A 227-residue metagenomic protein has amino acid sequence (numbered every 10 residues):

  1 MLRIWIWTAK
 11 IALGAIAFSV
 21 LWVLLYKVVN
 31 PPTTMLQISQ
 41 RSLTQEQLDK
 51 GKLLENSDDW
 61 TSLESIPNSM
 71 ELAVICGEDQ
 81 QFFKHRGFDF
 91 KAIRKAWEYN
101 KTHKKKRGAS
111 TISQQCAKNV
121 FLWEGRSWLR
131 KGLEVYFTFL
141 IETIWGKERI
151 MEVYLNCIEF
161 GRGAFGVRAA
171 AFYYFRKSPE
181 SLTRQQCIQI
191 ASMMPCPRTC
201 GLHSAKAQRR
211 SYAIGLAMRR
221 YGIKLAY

Functional and structural regions predicted by a protein language model:
M1-Y227: Juxtamembrane regions of bacterial inner-membrane/periplasmic proteins, predominantly the peptidoglycan biogenesis
